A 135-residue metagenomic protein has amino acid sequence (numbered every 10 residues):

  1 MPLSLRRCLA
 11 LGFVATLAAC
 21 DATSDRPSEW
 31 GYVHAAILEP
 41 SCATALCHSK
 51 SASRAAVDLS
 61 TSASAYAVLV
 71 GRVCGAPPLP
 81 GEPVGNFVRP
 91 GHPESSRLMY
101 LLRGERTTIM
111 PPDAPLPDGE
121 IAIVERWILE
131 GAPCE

Functional and structural regions predicted by a protein language model:
M1-A10: Bacterial N-terminal signal peptides that target proteins for export
R7-C8, A55, E130: Positively charged, low-complexity intrinsically disordered regions
T16-A19: C-terminal motif of bacterial Sec signal peptides marking the signal peptidase cleavage site
D21-D118, A122: Solvent-exposed helix-loop boundary motif
D118, E130-E135: Flexible coil segments in periplasmic/lumen-exposed cytochrome c-class electron-transfer proteins
